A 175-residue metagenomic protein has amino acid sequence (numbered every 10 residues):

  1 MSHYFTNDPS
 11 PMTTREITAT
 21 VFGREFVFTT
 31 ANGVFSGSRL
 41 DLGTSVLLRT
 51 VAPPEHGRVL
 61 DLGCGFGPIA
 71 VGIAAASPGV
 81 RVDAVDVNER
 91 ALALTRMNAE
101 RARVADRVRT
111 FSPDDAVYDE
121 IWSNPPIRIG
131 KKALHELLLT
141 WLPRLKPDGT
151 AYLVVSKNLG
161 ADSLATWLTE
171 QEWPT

Functional and structural regions predicted by a protein language model:
M1-F22, G33, G37: N-terminal auxiliary segments of SAM/dcSAM-dependent transferases
R24-F26: Well-ordered beta-strand scaffold positions
L42-S123: Conserved SAM/SAH cofactor-binding pocket of Class I
E120-K132: Glycine-rich phosphate-binding "P-loop"
H135-P147: A short glycine-rich, Lys/Arg-flanked "PGG" loop and its adjoining helix->strand segment in the class I
D148-V155: Conserved beta-strand signature within the Rossmann-like core of class I S-adenosyl-L-methionine
S156-Q171: Conserved class I S-adenosyl-L-methionine
W173-T175: Conserved S-adenosyl-L-methionine
